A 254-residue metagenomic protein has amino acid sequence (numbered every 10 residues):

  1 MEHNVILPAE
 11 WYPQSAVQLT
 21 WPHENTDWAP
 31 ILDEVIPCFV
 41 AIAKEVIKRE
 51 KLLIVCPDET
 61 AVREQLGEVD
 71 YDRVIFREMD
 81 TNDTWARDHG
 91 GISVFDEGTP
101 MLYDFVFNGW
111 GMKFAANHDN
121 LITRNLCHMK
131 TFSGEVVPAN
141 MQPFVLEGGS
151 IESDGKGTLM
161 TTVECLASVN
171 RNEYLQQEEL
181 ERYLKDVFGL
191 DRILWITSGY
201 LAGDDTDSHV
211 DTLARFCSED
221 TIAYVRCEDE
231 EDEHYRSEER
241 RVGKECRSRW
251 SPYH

Functional and structural regions predicted by a protein language model:
M1-R247: The feature marks the mature, well-folded catalytic cores of soluble enzymes
Y253-H254: Intrinsic-disorder-associated, low-complexity terminal segments enriched in Asp/Asn/His/Tyr and depleted of Lys/Arg
